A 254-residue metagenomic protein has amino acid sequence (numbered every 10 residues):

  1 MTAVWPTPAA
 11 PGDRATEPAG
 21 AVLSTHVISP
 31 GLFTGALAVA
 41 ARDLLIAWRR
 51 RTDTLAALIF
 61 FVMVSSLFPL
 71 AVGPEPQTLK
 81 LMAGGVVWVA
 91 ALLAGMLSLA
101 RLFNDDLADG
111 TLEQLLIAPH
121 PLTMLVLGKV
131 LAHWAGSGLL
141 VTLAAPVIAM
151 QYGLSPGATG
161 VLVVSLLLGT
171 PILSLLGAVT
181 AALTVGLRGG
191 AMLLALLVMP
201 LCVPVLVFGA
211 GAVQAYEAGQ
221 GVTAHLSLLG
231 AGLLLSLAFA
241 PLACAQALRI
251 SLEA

Functional and structural regions predicted by a protein language model:
A3-P6, L237-A254: Junction motif at the cytosolic side of a transmembrane helix
L23-A57: Aromatic- and glycine-rich beta-strand/loop motifs that create alpha-glucan
R51-G73, V89-A91, L197, L201-F208 (+1 more regions): Hydrophobic alpha-helical transmembrane segments of multi-pass membrane transport/permease proteins
A56, L127-Y152, I172, L176 (+1 more regions): Hydrophobic alpha-helical transmembrane segments that constitute the membrane-spanning cores of multi-pass membrane
A71-A83, P146-L167, A212-L228, S251-E253: Membrane-interfacial helix-loop-helix connectors in multipass membrane proteins
A83-L99, F103: Long, hydrophobic alpha-helical segments
L102-A132: Helix-loop-helix units of permease transmembrane domains in multi-pass membrane transporters, especially ABC
G160, S165-M199, R249-A254: A structural motif at transmembrane helix-loop-helix junctions in multipass membrane proteins
